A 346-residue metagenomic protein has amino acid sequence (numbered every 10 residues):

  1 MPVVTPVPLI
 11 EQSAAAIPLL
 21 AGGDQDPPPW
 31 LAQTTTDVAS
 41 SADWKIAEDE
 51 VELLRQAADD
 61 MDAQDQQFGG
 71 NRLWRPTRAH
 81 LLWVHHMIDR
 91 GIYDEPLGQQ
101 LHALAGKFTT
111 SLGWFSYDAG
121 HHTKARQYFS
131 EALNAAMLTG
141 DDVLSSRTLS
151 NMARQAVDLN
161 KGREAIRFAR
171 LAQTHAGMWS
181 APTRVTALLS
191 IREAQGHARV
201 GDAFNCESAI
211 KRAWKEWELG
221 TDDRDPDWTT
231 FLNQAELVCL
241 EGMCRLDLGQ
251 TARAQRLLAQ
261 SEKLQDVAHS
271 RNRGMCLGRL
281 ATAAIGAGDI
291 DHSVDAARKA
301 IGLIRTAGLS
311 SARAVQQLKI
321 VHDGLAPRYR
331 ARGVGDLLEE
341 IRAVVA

Functional and structural regions predicted by a protein language model:
M1-Q56: Compositionally biased, long intrinsically disordered regions
A39-A346: Conserved binding/catalytic microenvironments
